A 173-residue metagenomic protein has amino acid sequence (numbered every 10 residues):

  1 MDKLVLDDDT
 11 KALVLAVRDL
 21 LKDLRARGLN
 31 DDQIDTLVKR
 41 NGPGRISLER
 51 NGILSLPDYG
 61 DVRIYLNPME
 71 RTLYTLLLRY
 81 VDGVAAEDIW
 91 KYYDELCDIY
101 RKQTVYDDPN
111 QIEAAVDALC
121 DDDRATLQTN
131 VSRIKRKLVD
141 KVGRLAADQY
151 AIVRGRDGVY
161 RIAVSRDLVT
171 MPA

Functional and structural regions predicted by a protein language model:
D2-A12: Preference for solvent-exposed, low-hydrophobicity sequence contexts
L15-T75, Y80: Short boundary/linker motifs that mark transitions into or out of structured domains
V17, L21-L24, I34, L96 (+2 more regions): Extended hydrophobic/Leu-rich segments
L21-D31, Q103-T104, L138, L145: Short, flexible helical or helix-coil boundary motifs
D31-P43, Q128-A173: DNA-binding patch around the recognition helix
V62-E113, I134: Short amphipathic alpha-helical recognition elements used for nucleic-acid or partner binding across transcription
L66-Y74, C120-K141: DNA-recognition element of transcription regulators
Y106-T126: Intrinsically disordered, low-complexity acidic Ser/Thr-rich regulatory segments
